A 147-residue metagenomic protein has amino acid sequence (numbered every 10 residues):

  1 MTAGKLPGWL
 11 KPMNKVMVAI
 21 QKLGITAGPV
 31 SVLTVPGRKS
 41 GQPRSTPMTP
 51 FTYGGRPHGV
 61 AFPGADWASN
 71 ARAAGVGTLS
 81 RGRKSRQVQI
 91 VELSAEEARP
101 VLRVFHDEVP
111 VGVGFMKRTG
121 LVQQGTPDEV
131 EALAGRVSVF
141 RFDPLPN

Functional and structural regions predicted by a protein language model:
M1-V30, D107-A134: Alpha-helical membrane-targeting segments
T2-M17, Q42-P47, S94-P100: Short low-complexity stretches enriched in small and charged residues
Q21-L23, P57-S69: Covalent nucleotidyltransferase core used to form phosphodiester bonds in nucleic acids
G28-P63: Short beta-strand segments
V35-S40, R81-R83, P144-P146: Short acidic, glycine-rich loop/turn motifs
Y53-G55, K84, N147: Short strand-connecting beta-turns/loops that link adjacent beta-strands
P63-D143: Short, structured beta-strand-loop surface elements
